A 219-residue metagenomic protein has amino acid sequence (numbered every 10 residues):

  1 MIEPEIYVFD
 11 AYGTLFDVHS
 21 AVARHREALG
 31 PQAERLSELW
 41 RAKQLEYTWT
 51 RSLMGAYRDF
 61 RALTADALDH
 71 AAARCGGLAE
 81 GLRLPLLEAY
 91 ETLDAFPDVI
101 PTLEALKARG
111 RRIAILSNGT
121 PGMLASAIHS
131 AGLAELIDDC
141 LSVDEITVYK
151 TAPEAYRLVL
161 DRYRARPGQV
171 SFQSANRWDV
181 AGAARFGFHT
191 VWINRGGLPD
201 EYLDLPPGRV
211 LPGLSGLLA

Functional and structural regions predicted by a protein language model:
M1-L45: Active-site neighborhood of HAD-like aspartate-dependent phosphohydrolases
M1-P4, E104, L116, T120-P121 (+1 more regions): Asp-based, Mg2+/Mn2+-dependent phosphohydrolase catalytic module
V22-A23, S37, R41, R61-D69 (+1 more regions): An amphipathic alpha-helix signature
L29-A33, R74-G81, G132-L136, R164-A165: Short helix-capping segments at alpha-helix termini
P31, R35, G55-D59, P97 (+4 more regions): Residues at secondary-structure transition points
E34, T48-L84: A metal-dependent, Asp-based hydrolase signature
Y57, R61-A62, A79-I115, A125 (+1 more regions): Short, acidic loop-to-helix structural element flanking the phosphoryl-transfer center in phosphate-processing enzymes
